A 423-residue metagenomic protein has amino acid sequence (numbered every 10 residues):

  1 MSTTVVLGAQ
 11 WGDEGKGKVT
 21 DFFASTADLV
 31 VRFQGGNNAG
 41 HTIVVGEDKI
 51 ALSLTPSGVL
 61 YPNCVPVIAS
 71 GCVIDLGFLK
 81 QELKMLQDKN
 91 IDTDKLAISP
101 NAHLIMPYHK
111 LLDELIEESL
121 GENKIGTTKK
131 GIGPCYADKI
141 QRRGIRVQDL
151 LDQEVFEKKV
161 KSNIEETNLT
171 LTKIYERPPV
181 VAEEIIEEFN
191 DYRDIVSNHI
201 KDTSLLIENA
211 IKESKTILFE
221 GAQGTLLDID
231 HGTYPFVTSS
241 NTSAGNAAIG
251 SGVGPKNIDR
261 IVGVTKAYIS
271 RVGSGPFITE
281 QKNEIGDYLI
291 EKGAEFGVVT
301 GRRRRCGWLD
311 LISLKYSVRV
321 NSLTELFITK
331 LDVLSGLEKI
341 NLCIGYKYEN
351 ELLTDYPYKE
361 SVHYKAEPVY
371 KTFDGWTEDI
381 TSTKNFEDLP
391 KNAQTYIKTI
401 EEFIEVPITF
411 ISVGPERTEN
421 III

Functional and structural regions predicted by a protein language model:
M1-I423: Non-transmembrane, aqueous-exposed alpha-helical and coiled segments at domain scale
